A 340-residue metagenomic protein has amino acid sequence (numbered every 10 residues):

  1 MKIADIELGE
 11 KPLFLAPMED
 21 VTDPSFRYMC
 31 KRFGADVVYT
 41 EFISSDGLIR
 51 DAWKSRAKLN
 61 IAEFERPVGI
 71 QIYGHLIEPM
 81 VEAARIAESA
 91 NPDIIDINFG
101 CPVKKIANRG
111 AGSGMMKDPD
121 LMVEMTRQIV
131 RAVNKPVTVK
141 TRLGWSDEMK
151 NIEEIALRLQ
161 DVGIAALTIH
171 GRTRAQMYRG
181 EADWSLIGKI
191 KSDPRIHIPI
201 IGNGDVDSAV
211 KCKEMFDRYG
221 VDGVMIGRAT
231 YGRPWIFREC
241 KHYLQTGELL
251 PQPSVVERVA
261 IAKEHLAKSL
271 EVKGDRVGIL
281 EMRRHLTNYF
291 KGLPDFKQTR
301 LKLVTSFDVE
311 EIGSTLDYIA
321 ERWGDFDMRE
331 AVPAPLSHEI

Functional and structural regions predicted by a protein language model:
M1-I340: Flavin-dependent oxidoreductase catalytic cores
